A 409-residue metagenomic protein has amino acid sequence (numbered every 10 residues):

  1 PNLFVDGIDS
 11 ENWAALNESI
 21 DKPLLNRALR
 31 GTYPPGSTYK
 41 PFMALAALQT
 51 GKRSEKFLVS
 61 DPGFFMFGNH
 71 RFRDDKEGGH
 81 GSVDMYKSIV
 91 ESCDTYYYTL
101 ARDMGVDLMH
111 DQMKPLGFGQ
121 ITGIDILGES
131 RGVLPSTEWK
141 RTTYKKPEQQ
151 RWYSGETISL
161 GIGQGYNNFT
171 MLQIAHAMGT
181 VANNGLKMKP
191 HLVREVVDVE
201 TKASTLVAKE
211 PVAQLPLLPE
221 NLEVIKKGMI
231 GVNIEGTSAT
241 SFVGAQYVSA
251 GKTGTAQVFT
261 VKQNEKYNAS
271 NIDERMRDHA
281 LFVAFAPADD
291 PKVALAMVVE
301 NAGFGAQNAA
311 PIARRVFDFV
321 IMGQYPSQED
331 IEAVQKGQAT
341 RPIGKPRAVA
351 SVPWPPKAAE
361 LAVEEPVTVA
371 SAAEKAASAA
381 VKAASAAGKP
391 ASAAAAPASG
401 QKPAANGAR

Functional and structural regions predicted by a protein language model:
P1-S37, F42-A294, R347-A358, A370 (+5 more regions): Beta-lactam-recognizing serine transpeptidase/beta-lactamase-like catalytic domain environment
L3-F4, Y97-T99, F304-N308, D330: Extracytoplasmic/secreted cell-surface and envelope-processing proteins
T32, A302-G303: Short strand->helix junction
I174, K189, G305-D318: Short, charged, low-complexity patches
K202-V212, I312-K375: Short, gly/Ser/Thr-rich active-site loops of penicillin-recognizing serine hydrolases
L281, A296-E300, I312, V316: C-terminal soluble interaction/assembly domains
A286-A288, V299-A302: C-terminal structured "cap/appendage" subdomains that terminate the fold
G303-F304, M322: Short beta-strands and strand-coil junctions in structured, solvent-facing domains, enriched
